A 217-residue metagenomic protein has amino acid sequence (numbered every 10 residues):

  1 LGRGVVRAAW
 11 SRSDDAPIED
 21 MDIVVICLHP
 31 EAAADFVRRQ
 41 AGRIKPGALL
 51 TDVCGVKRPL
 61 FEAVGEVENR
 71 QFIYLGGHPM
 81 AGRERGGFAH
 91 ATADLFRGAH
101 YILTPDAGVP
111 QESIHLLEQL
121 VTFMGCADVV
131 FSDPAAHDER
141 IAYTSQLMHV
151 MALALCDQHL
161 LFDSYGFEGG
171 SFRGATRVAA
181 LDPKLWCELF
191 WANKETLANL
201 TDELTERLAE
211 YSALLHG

Functional and structural regions predicted by a protein language model:
L1-D14: NAD(P)-binding Rossmann-fold cofactor-contacting core
V6-R7, M21, G47, G98-A99 (+1 more regions): Short, well-ordered alpha-helix to beta-strand connector turns
D14-T51: Rossmann-like NAD(P)-binding element
H29-A33, G55-V56, M80, E195: Short glycine-rich anion-binding loops that position phosphate/pyrophosphate groups of nucleotides and phosphorylated
R39-A89: Rossmann-like NAD(P)(H) cofactor-binding subdomain of soluble oxidoreductases
A93-A180: Internal alpha-helical scaffold of NAD(P)-dependent oxidoreductase catalytic cores
L161-G217: Interdomain hinge/lid region at the active-site interface of Rossmann-like NAD(P)-dependent oxidoreductases
